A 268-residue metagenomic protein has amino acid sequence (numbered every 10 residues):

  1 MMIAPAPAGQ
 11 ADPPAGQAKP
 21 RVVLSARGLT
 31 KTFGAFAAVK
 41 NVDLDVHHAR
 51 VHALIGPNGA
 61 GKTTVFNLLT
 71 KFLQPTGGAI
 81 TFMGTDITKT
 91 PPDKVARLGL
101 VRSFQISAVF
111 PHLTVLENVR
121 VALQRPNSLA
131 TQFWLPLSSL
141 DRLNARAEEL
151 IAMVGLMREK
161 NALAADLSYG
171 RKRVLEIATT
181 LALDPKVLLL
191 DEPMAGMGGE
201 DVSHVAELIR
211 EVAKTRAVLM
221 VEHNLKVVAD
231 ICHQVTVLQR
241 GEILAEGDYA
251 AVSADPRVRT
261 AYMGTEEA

Functional and structural regions predicted by a protein language model:
M2-A268: Glycine-rich phosphate-binding loops of nucleotide-dependent enzymes
